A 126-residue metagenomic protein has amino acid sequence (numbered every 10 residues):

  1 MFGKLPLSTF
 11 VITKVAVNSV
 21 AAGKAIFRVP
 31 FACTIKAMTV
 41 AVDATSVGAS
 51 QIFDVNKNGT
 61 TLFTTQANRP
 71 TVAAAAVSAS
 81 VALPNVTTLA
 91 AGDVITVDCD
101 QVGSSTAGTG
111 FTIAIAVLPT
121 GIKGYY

Functional and structural regions predicted by a protein language model:
M1-I52, S104-Y126: Beta-sheet-rich sandwich/jelly-roll-like modules and their strand-loop junctions
K14-N18, A75, P84, L89 (+2 more regions): Compositionally biased, intrinsically disordered low-complexity segments
C33, A90-D93: Surface-exposed loop/turn positions
A41-A91, G124-Y126: Terminal beta-strand-rich extracellular "head" domains that mediate receptor/glycan or other ligand binding
V97-S105: Short beta-strand-plus-loop segments that form exposed binding edges in beta-rich domains
